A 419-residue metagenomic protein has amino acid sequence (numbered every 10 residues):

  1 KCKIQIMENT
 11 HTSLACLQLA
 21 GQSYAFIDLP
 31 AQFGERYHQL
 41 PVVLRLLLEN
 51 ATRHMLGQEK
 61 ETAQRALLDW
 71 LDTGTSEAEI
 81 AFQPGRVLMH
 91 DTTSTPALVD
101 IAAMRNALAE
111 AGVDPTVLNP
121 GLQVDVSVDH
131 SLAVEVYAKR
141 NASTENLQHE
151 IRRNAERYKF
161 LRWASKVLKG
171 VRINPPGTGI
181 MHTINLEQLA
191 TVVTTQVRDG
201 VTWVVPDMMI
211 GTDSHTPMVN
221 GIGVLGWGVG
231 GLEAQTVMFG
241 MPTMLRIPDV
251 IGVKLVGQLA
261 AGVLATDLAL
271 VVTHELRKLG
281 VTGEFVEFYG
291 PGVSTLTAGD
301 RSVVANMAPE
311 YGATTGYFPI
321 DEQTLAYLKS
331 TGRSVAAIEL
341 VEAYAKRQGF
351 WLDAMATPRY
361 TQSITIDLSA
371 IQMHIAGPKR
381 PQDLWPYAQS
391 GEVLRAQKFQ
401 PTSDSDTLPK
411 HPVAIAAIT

Functional and structural regions predicted by a protein language model:
I6-T419: Fe-S-dependent hydro-lyases/dehydratases of central metabolism
